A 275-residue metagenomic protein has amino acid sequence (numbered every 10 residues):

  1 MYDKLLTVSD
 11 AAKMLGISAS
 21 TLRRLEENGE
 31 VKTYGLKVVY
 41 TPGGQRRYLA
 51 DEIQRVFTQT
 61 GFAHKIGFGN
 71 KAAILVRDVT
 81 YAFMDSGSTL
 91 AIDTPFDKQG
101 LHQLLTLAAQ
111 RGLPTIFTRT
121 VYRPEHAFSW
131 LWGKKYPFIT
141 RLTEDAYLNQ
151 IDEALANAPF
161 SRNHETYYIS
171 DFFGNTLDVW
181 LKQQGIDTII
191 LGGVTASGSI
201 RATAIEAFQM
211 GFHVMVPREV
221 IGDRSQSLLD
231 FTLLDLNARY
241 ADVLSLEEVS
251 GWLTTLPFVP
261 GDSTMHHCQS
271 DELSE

Functional and structural regions predicted by a protein language model:
M1-L25: Polyanion-binding surface elements
L5, S9, V31-Q59: Short helix-start
D51-A158, L256-E275: Active-site acidic carboxylates
G112-L113, G185, G211: Glycine-centered short loops/turns at secondary-structure junctions
D145-V194: Internal catalytic-core helix/loop-beta-alpha segment that presents or stabilizes conserved functional determinants
H164, A241-W252: Short acidic-hydrophobic, aromatic-tinged amphipathic segments that line or gate anion-handling sites
I190-G193, G211-Q226: A short glycine-rich beta-strand->turn/loop micro-motif centered on a GG-aromatic cluster
I200-M210: Short Gly/Thr/Asp-enriched flexible loops that form oxyanion-binding sites at enzyme active sites
